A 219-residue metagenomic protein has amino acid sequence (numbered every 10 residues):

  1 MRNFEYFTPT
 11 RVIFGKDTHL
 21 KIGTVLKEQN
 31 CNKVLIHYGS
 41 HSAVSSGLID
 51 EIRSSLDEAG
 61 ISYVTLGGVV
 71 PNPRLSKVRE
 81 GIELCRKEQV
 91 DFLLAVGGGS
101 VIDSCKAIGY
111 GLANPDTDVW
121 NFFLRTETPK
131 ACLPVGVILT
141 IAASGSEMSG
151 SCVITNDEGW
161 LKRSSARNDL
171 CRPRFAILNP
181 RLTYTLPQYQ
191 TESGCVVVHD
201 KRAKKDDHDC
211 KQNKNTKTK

Functional and structural regions predicted by a protein language model:
M1-F92: ATP/NTP phosphate-donor binding region
D17, K21, Q29, G47 (+6 more regions): Conserved active-site and cofactor/substrate-binding residues in soluble primary-metabolism enzymes
L26, N30, L56, G60 (+4 more regions): Structural signal for hydrophobic packing residues in well-ordered secondary-structure cores of soluble enzyme domains
Y38-S40, N213-K219: Active-site pocket-shaping loop/turn-to-helix segments
E51-I52, I82, V101-P115, M148-S149: Short Gly/Thr/Asp-enriched flexible loops that form oxyanion-binding sites at enzyme active sites
V90-K106, T140-S146: Glycine/serine-rich anion-binding loops at beta->alpha junctions that coordinate negatively charged ligand groups
N114-K211: A glycine/threonine-rich phosphate-anchoring loop and its flanking beta-alpha core in nucleotide/phosphate-binding
